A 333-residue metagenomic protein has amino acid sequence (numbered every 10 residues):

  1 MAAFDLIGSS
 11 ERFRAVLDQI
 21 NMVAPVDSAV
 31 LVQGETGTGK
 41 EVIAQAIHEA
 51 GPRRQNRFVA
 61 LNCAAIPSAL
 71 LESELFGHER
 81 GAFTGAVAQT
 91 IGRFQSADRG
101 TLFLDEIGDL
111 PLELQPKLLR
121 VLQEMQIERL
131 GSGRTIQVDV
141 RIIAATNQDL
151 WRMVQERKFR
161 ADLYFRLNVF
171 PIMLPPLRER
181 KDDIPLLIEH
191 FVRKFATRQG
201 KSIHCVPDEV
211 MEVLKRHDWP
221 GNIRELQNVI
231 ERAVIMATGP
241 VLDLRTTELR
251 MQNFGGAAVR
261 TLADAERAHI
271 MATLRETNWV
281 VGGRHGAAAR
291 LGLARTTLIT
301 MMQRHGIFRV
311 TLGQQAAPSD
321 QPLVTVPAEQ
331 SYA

Functional and structural regions predicted by a protein language model:
A3-D5, S9-R14, M22, G51-N56 (+4 more regions): Nucleotide-binding/hydrolysis machinery
D5, R12, D18-T84, Q95-P111 (+3 more regions): Conserved post-Walker A coupling segment in P-loop NTPases
V16, T38, L61, L75 (+11 more regions): Conserved RecA-like P-loop NTPase ATPase core
Q19, A50, H78, K117 (+2 more regions): Conserved helical "switch/dimer-interface" subregion of ABC/ABC-like ATPase nucleotide-binding domains
Q45, A258-A333: Bacterial C-terminal helix-turn-helix
G81-A88, E124-R129, R152: Short gly/ser/thr-rich secondary-structure transition/capping motifs
P116, R120, E128, F165 (+1 more regions): Base-recognition residues in the alpha-helical recognition helix of bacterial helix-turn-helix
